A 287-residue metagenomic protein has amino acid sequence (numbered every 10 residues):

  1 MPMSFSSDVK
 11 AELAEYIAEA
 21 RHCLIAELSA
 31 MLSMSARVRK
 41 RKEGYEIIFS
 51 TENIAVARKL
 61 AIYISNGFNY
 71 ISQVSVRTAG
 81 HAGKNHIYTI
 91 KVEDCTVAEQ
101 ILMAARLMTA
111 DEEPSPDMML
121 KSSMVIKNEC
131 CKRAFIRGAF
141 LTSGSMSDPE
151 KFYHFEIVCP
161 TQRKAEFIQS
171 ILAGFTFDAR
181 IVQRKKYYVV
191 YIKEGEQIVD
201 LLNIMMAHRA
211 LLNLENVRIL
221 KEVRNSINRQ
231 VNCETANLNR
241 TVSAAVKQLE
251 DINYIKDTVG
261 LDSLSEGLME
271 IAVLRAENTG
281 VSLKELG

Functional and structural regions predicted by a protein language model:
M1-E46, S50-L60, I64: N-terminal, positively charged regions that mediate nucleic acid binding
I17-I25, V125-K132, L261-E266: Structural motif
A26-M34, A134-T142, V273: Short, hydrophobic/amphipathic alpha-helical patches that form generic packing surfaces within helical domains
S35-R41, G144-P149, T279-V281: Short helix-capping/linker segments at secondary-structure and domain boundaries
E43-A55, Y153-A165, L286: Charge-dense, low-complexity polyampholytic segments
E46, A82-K84: N-terminal, leucine/charged-rich tether regions that mediate assembly and partner docking in large macromolecular
R58, I62-A82, T89-R218: DNA-contacting interfaces and partner/effector-binding or oligomerization modules in DNA-centric proteins
I198-G287: Extended mid-to-C-terminal alpha-helical interaction segments
